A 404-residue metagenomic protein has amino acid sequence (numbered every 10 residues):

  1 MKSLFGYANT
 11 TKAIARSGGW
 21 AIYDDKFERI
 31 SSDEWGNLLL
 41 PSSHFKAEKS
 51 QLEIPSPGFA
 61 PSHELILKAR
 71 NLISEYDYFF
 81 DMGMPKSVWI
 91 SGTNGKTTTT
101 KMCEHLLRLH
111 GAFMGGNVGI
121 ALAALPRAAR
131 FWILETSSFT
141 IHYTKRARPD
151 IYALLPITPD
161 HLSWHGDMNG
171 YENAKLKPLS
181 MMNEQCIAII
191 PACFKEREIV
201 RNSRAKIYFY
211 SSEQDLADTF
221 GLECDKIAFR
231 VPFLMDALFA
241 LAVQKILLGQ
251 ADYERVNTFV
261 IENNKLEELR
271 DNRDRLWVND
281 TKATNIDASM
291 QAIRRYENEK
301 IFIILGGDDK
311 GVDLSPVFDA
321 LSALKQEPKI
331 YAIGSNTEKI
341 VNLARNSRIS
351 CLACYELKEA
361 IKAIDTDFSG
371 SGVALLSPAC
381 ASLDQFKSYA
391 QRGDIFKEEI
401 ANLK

Functional and structural regions predicted by a protein language model:
M1-W89, K265, L357-T366: Short, basic phosphate-binding NTP loop
K2-S17, I22-S32, T281-I349, L357 (+1 more regions): Active-site beta-alpha connecting loops in nucleotide-dependent enzymes
G18, E53, I90, N117 (+10 more regions): Residue-level signal for inorganic ion chemistry
P57-A60, G95, S138-T140, P159-D160 (+5 more regions): Short glycine-rich anion-binding loops that position phosphate/pyrophosphate groups of nucleotides and phosphorylated
E75-N117: Walker A (P-loop) phosphate-binding motif
A112-A128: Conserved substrate/cofactor phosphate-moiety recognition/catalytic segment in nucleotide-dependent phosphotransferases
A128-S203, Y208-A228, L383-Y389: Flexible active-site lid/hinge loop adjacent to a nucleotide/diphosphate and Mg2+-phosphate binding pocket
C224-E327: Nucleotide phosphate-binding/pyrophosphate-handling subdomain across enzymes that bind or process nucleotide phosphates
